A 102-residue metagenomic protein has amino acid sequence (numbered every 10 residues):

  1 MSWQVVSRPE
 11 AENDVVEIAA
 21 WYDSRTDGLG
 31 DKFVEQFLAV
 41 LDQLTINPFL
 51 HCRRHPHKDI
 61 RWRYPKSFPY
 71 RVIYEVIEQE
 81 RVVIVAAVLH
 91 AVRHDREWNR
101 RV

Functional and structural regions predicted by a protein language model:
M1-Q36: Arg/Lys-rich, positively charged N-terminal/basic patches that mediate binding to nucleic acids
D14, Q36, V40-Q43, W62-Y64 (+1 more regions): Residue-level recognition of specific faces of alpha-helices
A20, D27, D42, I46-L50 (+2 more regions): Generic structural signal for secondary-structure transition and capping sites
D31, C52-R54, E97: Short, hydrophobic secondary-structure boundary micro-motifs
A39, I46-V82: Basic/aromatic recognition patch in beta-strand/loop cores that engages polyanionic ligands
R71, E75-V102: Enriched for short, Lys/Arg-rich terminal
